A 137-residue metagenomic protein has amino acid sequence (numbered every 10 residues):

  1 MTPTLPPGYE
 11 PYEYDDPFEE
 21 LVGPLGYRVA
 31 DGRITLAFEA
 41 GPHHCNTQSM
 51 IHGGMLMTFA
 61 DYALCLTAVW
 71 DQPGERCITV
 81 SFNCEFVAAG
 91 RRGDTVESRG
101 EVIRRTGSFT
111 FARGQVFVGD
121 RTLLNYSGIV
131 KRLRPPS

Functional and structural regions predicted by a protein language model:
M1-S137: Terminal targeting signals and extreme-terminal segments of soluble enzymes
